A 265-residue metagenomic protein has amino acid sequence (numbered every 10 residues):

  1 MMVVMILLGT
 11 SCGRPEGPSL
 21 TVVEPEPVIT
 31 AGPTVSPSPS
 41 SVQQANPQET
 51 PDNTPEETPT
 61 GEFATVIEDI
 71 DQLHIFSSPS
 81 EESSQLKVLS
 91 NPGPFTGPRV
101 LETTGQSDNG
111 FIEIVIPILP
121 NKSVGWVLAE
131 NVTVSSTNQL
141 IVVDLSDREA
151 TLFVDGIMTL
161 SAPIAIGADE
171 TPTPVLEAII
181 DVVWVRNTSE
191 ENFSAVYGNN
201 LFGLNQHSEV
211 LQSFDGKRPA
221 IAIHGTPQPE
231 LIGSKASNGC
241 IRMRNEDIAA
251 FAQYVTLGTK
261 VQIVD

Functional and structural regions predicted by a protein language model:
L8-S11: C-terminal motif of bacterial Sec signal peptides marking the signal peptidase cleavage site
G13-P15: Bacterial signal peptide processing site
L20-V35, P39-E81, S107-D108, N138-V142 (+1 more regions): SH3-family beta-barrel domains
V22, G32-S40, N53, N131-Q139 (+2 more regions): Exported/periplasmic cell-wall-interacting domains
V22, S80-F95: SH3/SH3-like (including bacterial SH3b) beta-barrel domains that bind proline-rich motifs or cell-wall ligands
G61, D69-Q72, P98, N109-F111 (+8 more regions): Extracytoplasmic
G93-E130: SH3/SH3-like beta-barrel superfamily modules
N121, A129-A168: A structural motif detector for short, solvent-exposed N-terminal "entry" segments of globular domains
